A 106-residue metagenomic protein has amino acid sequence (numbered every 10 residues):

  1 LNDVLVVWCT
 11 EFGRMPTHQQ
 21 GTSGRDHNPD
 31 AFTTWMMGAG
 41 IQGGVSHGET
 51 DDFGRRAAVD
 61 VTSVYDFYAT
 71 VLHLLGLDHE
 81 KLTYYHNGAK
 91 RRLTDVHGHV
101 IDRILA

Functional and structural regions predicted by a protein language model:
L1-A106: Ligand-binding pockets and gating/stacking loops
